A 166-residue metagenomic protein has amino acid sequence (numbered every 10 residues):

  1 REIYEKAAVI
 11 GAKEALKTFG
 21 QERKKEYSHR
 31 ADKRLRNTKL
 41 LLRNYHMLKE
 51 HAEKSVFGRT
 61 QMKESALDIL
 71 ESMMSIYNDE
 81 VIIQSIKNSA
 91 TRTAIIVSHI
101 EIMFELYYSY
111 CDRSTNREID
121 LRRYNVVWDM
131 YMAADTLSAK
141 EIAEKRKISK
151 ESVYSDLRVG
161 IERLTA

Functional and structural regions predicted by a protein language model:
R1-E118: N-terminal interaction/assembly modules
I95, R122, L137, S152-V159: Residues forming well-ordered secondary-structure scaffolds
I100, V153-A166: DNA major-groove recognition helices of helix-turn-helix
I102-Y110, D129-L137, R163: Amphipathic alpha-helical interaction surfaces
S114-S138: Short amphipathic alpha helix immediately N-terminal
S138-R146: Short alpha-helical "recognition helix" segments of helix-turn-helix
